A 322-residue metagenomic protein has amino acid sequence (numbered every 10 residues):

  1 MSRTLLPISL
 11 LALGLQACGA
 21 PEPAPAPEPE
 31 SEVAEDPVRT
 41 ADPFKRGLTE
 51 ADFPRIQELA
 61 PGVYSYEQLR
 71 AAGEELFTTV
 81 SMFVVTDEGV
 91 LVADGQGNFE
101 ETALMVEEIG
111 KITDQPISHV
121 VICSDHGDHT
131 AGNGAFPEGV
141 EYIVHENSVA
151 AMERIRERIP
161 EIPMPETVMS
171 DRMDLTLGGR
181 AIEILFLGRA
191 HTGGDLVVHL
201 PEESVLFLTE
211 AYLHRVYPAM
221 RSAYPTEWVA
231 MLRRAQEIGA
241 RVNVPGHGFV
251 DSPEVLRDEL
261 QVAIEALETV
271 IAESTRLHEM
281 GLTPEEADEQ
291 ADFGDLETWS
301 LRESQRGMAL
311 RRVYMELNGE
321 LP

Functional and structural regions predicted by a protein language model:
L15-A17: C-terminal motif of bacterial Sec signal peptides marking the signal peptidase cleavage site
G19-E88: Zn-dependent metallo-beta-lactamase
P21-E22, E279-P322: C-terminal regulatory/interaction regions
F53, E58, N147-G188, T192-G194 (+3 more regions): Metallo-beta-lactamase
E58-E108, V198-L200, V205-E210: Conserved beta-strand hairpin/beta-sheet module of binuclear metal-dependent hydrolase folds, prominently
A93-G95, S118-H126, I143-N147, L187 (+2 more regions): Active-site neighborhood of phospho(di)ester-bond hydrolases with catalytic His/Asp-centered motifs
E100-A103, E107-T176: Active-site HxH/HxHxD metal-binding segment of metal-dependent hydrolases
V229-L282, E286: Divalent-metal (often Zn2+) His-rich catalytic cores of metallo-beta-lactamase-fold enzymes
